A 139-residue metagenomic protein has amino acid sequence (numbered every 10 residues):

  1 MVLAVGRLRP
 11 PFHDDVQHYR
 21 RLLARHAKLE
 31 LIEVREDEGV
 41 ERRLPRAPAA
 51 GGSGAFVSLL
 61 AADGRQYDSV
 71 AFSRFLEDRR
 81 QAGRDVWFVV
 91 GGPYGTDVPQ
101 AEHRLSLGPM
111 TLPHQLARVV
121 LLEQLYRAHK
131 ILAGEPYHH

Functional and structural regions predicted by a protein language model:
M1-L23: N-terminal beta1-alpha1 ligand-phosphate binding loop
V2, S58, G91, L121: Conserved RecA-like P-loop NTPase ATPase core
L3, I32, S58, H103-L105: Hydrophobic/aromatic beta-strand patches that form the interior of the parallel beta-sheet core in alpha/beta enzyme
G6, G92-Y94: A short beta-strand-to-loop transition that corresponds to the Sensor-1 phosphate-sensing loop of AAA+ P-loop ATPases
G6-P10, D63, T111: Short histidine/acidic/glycine/proline-rich micro-motifs that form metal- and phosphate-coordinating active-site loops
F12-D14, D68-V70, D97-Q100, L116: Short glycine-/acidic-enriched loop or helix-start segments at secondary-structure transitions that form or flank
H26-W87, P93: S-adenosyl-L-methionine/SAH cofactor-binding core of RNA-modifying enzymes
Y94, V98-H139: Structured adenosyl-cofactor binding patch, chiefly the S-adenosyl-L-methionine
